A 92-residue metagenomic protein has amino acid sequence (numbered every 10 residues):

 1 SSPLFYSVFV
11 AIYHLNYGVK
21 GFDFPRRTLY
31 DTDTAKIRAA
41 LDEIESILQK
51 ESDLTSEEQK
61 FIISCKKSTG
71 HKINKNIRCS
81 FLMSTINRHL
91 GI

Functional and structural regions predicted by a protein language model:
S1-I92: Flexible coil/loop and intrinsically disordered segments
